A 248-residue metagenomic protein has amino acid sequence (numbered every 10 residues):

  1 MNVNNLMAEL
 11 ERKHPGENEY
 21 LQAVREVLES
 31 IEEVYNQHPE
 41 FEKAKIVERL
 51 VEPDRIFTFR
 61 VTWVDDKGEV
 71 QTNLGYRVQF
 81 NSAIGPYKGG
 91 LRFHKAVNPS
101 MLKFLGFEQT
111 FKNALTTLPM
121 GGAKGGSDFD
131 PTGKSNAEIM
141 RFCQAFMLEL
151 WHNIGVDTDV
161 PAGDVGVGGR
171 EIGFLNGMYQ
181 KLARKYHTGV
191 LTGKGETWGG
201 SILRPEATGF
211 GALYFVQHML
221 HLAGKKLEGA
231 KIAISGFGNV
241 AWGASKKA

Functional and structural regions predicted by a protein language model:
E40-E69: Structured beta-strand/loop patches that form or line metal/cofactor-binding pockets in enzymes
F59-D66, Q71-F80, G177-Y179: Short beta-strand elements
E69-T110: N-terminal cap/recognition module
H94, N113-E228: Glycine/serine-rich phosphate-binding loop and adjoining beta1-alpha1 elements at the start of nucleotide-handling
I232-I234: Hydrophobic Val/Ile/Leu positions in short beta-strands of Rossmann-like dinucleotide-binding domains
F237: Glycine-rich Rossmann-fold phosphate-binding loop(s) that bind the pyrophosphate of adenine dinucleotide cofactors
A241-W242: N-terminal Rossmann-fold NAD(P) dinucleotide-binding loop
